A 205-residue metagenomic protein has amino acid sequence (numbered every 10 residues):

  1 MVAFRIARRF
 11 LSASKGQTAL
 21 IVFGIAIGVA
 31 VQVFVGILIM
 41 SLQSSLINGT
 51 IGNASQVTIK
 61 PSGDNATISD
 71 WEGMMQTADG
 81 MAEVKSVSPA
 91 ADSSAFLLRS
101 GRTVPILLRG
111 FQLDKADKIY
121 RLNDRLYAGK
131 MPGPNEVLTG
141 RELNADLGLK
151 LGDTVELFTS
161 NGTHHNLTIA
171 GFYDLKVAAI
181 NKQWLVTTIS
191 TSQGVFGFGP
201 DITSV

Functional and structural regions predicted by a protein language model:
M1-A30, Q43, N48: N-terminal Sec/SRP start-transfer signal
A26, I51-G52, G197-D201: Short, flexible turn/loop "capping" segments at secondary-structure junctions
A30-L107, A128-K130: Hydrophobic, regular-secondary-structure patches
V57-S62, L143-N144, G199-V205: A short beta-strand structural signal in non-transmembrane regions
Q76-V87, D92-A170, G194-F196: Short acidic/glycine-enriched loop/turn elements at secondary-structure junctions
S160-V205: Mechanotransmission and gating elements of multispan inner-membrane complexes involved in transport and envelope
